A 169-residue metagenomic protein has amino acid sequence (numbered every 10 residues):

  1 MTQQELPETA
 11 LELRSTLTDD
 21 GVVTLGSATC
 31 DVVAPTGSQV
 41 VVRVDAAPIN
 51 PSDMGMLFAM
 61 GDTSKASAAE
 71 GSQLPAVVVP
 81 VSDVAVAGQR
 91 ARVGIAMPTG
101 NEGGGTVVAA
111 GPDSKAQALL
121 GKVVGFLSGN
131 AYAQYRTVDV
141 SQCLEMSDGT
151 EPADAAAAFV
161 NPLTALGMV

Functional and structural regions predicted by a protein language model:
L6, G26, S38, N101 (+1 more regions): Exposed loop/turn and edge beta-strand positions of beta-sandwich/beta-sheet ligand-binding modules
L6-L13: Short structural boundary motif marking the start of a folded domain
E12, V44, A165: Terminal peptide-recognition signature
D31-P48, M60-S128: Glycine-rich beta-strand-centered segment in the early N-terminal region that forms part of a ligand/cofactor-binding
S52-L57: Cytochrome P450 core scaffold surrounding the K-helix E-X-X-R motif and the conserved "meander" helix-loop region
A87-Q89, Q142-A153: Glycine/charged-rich beta-loop-alpha catalytic/anionic-binding loops adjacent to active sites
S128-S141: A structural motif shared across PLP-dependent enzymes of the aminotransferase-like
D148-V169: A glycine-rich, Thr/Ser-enriched phosphate-binding loop motif common to dinucleotide/cofactor-binding enzymes
